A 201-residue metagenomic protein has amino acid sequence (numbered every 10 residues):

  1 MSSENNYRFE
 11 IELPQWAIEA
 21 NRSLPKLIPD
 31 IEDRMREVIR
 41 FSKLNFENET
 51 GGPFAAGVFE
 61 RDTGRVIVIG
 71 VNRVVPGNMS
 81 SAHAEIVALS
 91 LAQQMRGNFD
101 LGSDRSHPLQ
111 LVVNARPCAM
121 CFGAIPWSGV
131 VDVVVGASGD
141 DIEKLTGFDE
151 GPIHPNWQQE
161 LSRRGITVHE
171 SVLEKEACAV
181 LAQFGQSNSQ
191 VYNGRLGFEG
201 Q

Functional and structural regions predicted by a protein language model:
S2-E12: N-terminal, positively charged, Ser/Thr/Ala/Gly-biased leader segments that form transit/presequence-like amphipathic
E10-L24: Short, contiguous pre-domain boundary segments
S23-G51: Short, basic/aromatic recognition patches
V38, A55, A88: Conserved hydrophobic/aromatic pocket- or pore-lining residues that grip, position, or stack substrates in active sites
P53-E60: Short beta-strand scaffold segments in enzyme catalytic cores
R61-I67: Short, glycine-anchored, charge-dense loop/turn motifs used at functional sites
V68-A179: Zn2+-dependent cytidine deaminase-like catalytic core
R163-Q201: C-terminal functional segments of enzyme domains
